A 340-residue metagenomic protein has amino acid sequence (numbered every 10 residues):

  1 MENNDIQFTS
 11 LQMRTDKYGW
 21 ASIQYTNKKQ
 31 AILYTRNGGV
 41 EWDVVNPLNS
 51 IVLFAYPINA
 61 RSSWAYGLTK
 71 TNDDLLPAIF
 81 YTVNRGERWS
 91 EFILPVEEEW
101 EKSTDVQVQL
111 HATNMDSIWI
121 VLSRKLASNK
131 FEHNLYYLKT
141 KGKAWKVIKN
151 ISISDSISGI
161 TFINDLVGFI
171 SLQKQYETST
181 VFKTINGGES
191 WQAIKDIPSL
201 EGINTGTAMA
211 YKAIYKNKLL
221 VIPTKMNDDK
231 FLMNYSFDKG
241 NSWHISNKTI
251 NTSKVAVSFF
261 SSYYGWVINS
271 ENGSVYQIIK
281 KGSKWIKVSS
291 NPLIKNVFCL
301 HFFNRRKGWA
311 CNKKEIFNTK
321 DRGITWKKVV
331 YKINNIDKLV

Functional and structural regions predicted by a protein language model:
M1-V340: Extracellular glycan-interacting surfaces
